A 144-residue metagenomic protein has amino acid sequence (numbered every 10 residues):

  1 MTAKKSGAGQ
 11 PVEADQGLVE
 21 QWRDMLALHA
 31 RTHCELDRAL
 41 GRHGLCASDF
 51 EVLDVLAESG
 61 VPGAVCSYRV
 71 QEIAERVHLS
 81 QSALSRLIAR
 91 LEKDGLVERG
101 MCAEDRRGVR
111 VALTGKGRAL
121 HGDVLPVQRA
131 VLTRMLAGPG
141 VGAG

Functional and structural regions predicted by a protein language model:
M1-H43, D94-L96: N-terminal leader segment of winged-helix/HTH proteins
K4-G9, A89-A143: Charged, amphipathic alpha-helical coiled-coil/dimerization segments
A14-G17, L45-A47, L113, P139-G142: Alpha-helical hairpin
V19-L26, A30, H78, R118-L125: Short amphipathic alpha-helical segments with heptad-repeat character
H33, D37, Q81, L125 (+1 more regions): Structural signal for well-ordered, non-membrane alpha-helices
C34-S80: N-terminal helix-turn-helix DNA-binding core of bacterial DNA-binding proteins
V70, I88-A89: Short, hydrophobic-biased segments on the C-terminal half of alpha helices that form "recognition helices"
